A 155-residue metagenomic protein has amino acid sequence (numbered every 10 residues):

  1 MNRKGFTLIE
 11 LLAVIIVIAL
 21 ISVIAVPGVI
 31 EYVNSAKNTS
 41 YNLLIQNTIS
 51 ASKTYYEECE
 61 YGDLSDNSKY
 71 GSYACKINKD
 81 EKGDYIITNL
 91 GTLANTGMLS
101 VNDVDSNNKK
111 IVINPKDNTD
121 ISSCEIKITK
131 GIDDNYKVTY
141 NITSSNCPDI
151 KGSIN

Functional and structural regions predicted by a protein language model:
N2-V33: N-terminal single-pass transmembrane signal-anchor helix
F6, Y32, Y41, Y55-Y56: Aromatic side chains
E10, K37, E81-G83: Charged, low-complexity surface patches
G28-S50: Aliphatic-rich helix starts adjacent to a transmembrane/signal segment
I45-D63: N-terminal alpha-helical signal peptides/signal-anchor transmembrane segments
E60, L64-G131: Extracellular/periplasmic head regions of type IV pilus-like filament subunits
P115-N155: Short, surface-exposed interaction loops/tails
